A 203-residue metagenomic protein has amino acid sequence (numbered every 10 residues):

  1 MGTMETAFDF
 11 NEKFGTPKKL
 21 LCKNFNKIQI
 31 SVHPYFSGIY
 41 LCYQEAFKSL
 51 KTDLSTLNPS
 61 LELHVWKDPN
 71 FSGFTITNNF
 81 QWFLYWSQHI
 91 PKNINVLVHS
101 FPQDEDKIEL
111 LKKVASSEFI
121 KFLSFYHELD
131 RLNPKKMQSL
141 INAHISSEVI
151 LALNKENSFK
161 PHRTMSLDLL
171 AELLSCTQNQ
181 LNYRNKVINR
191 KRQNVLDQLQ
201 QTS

Functional and structural regions predicted by a protein language model:
M1-L97: Short, charged/polar connector segments at secondary-structure boundaries
G15, S55-P59, S116, S146 (+3 more regions): Generic surface-pattern signal
E45-S49, L110, K136, L169: Exposed alpha-helical structural elements
T75, K160, A171: Short, flexible active-site loop motifs that bind/organize anionic cofactors or intermediates
I94-R163: Amphipathic, charge-rich alpha-helical segments that serve as recognition/docking helices
N157-P161, N179-T202: Short, solvent-exposed alpha-helical "recognition" segments
S166-E172: Short alpha-helical "recognition helix" segments of helix-turn-helix
